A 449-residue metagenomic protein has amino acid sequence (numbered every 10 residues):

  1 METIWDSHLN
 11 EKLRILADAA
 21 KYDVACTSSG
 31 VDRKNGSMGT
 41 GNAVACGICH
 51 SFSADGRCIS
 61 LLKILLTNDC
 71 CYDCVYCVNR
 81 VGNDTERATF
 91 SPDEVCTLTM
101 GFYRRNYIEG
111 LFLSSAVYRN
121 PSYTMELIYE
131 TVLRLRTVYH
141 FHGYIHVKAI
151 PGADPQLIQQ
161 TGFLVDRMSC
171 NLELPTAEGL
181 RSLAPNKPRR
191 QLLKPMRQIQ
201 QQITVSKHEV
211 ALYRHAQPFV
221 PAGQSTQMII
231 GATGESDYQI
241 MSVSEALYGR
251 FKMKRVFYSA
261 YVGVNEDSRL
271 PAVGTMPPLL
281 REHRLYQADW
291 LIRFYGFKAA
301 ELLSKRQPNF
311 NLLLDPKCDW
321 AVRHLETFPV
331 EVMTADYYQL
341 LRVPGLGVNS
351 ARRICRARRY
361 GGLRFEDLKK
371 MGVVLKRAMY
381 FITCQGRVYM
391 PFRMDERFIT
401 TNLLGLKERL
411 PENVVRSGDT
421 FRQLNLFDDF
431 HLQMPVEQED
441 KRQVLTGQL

Functional and structural regions predicted by a protein language model:
M1-D69, V374, I382, M390-L449: Flexible, acidic/Gly-rich N-terminal and inter-domain linker regions that tether and position cofactor-handling modules
M1-Y72, Y76-T226, G231-G234, V262-N265 (+1 more regions): Conserved Radical SAM active-site core
E2, V220, Y238-G249, L279-R281 (+1 more regions): Long C-terminal interaction/binding lobes of large macromolecular proteins
M228-F257, V264: Long hydrophobic segments that form regular secondary structure
R269-L341, R377-H431, E437: Long, highly charged, low-complexity intrinsically disordered interaction regions that mediate electrostatic DNA/RNA
A357-R358: Residue-level signature of tetratricopeptide-repeat
